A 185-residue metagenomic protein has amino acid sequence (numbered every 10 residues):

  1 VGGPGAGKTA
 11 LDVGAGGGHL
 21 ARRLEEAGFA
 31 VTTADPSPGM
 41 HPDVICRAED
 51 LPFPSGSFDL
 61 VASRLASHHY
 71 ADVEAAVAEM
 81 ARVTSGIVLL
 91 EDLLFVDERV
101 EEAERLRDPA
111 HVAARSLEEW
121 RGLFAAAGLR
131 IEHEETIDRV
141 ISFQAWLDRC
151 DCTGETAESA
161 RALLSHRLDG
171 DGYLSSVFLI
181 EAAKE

Functional and structural regions predicted by a protein language model:
V1-A6: Conserved alpha-helix/loop element of class I SAM-dependent methyltransferases that forms part of the SAM/SAH-binding
L11-D50: Class I SAM-dependent methyltransferase SAM/SAH-binding core
A62: A conserved beta-strand element that flanks and buttresses the S-adenosyl-L-methionine
H68-H69: A short His-aromatic
E74-V88: A short glycine-rich, Lys/Arg-flanked "PGG" loop and its adjoining helix->strand segment in the class I
L93-H111: Short, glycine-/aromatic-enriched active-site segment of Class I SAM-dependent methyltransferases
A113-G128: Short alpha-helix
E132-E185: Conserved Class I S-adenosyl-L-methionine
